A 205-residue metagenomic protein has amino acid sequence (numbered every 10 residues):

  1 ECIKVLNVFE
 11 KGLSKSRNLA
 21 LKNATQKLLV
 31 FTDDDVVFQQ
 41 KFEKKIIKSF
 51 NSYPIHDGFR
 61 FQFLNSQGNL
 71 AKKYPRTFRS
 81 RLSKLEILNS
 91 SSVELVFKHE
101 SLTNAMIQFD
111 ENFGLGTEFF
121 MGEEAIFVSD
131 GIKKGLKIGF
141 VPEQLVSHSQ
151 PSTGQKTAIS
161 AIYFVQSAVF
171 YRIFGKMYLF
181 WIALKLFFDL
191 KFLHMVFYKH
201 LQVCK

Functional and structural regions predicted by a protein language model:
E1-N7, K48: Acidic donor-binding segment of Leloir-type glycosyltransferases
V8-A24: Glycine-rich, basic loop-to-helix element that forms the pyrophosphate-binding segment of sugar-nucleotide handling
L29: Short aromatic/hydrophobic "clamp" motif used to bind/position activated sugar donors
K41-Y74: Conserved donor NDP-sugar-binding/catalytic core segment of glycosyltransferases
A71-T103: Short, flexible, basic/aromatic active-site loop/helix in glycosyltransferases
F109-E111, G135-S147, I159-I162: Catalytic beta-strand/loop signature of glycosyltransferases that borders the donor
G114-F127: Acidic donor-binding loop at a coil-to-helix junction in glycosyltransferase catalytic cores that engages
T157-K205: Non-catalytic, C-terminal membrane-associated alpha-helical segments of glycosyltransferases
